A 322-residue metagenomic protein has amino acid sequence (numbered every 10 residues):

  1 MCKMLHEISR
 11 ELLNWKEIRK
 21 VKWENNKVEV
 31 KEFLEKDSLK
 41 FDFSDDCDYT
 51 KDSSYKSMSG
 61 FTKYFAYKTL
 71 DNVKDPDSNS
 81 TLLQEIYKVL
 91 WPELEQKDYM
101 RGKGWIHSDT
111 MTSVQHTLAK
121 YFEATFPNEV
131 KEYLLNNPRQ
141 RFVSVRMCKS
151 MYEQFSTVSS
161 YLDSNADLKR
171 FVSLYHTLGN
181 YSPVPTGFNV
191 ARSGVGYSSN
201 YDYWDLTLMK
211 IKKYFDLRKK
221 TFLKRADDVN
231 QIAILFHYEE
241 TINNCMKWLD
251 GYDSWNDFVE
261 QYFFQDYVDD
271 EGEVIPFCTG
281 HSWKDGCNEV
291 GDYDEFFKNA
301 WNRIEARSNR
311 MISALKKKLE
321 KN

Functional and structural regions predicted by a protein language model:
M1-A166: Intrinsically disordered, low-complexity N-proximal targeting/linker segments that flank membranes
L13, E24-N25, K36, F41-C47 (+11 more regions): Intrinsic-disorder/low-complexity regions
F33, F41-F43, F61, F65 (+13 more regions): Phenylalanine-focused residue identity feature
K51, A66, V89, E123-A124 (+14 more regions): Intrinsically disordered, low-complexity regions enriched in small/polar residues
S80, G104-Q115, A119, E123-P127 (+8 more regions): C-terminal substrate/ligand-recognition segments
K120, R146-K149, E153, S160 (+8 more regions): Feature representing long, continuous alpha-helical segments
S164, K169-R170, L174, Y201: Glycine- and acidic-residue-rich phosphate-binding/metal-coordinating active-site segment common to enzymes that handle
S193, S198-N322: C-terminal, well-folded lobe of enzymatic/effector domains
